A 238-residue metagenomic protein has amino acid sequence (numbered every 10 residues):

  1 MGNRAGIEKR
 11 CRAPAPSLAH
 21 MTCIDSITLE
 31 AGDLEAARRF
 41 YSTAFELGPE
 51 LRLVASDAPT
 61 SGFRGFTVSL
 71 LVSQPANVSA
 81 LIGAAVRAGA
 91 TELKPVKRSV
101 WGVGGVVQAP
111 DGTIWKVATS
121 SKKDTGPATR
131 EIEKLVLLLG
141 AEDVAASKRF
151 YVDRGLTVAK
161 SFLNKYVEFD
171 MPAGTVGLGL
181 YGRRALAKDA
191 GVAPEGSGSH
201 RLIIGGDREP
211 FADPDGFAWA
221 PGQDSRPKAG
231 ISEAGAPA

Functional and structural regions predicted by a protein language model:
A13-A36, G65-L70, A118-R149, D153-K160 (+2 more regions): N-terminal beta-strand motif that seeds the catalytic metal site of vicinal oxygen chelate
P16-P59, W101, L138-A185: Core segments of cupin and vicinal oxygen chelate
C23-G32, P59-A84, V103-Q108, E133-E142 (+2 more regions): Vicinal oxygen chelate
V96-S99: Short loop/turn motifs at secondary-structure junctions and domain boundaries
V106-P127, W219-A220: Short, structured interface segments
V136, A145, D153-A238: Structured core of small recognition/catalytic domains
